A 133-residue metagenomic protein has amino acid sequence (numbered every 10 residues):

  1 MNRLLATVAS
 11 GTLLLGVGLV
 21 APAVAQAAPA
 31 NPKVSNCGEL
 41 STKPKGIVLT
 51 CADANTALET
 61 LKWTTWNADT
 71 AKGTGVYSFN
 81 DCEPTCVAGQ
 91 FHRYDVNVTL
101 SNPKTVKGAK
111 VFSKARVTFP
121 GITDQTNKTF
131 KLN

Functional and structural regions predicted by a protein language model:
M1-A9: Bacterial N-terminal signal peptides that target proteins for export
T7-V8, P22-A23, V117: Classical cleavable N-terminal Sec signal peptides
S10-G18: Bacterial N-terminal signal peptides
G18-K33: C-terminal region of N-terminal signal peptides and the immediate post-cleavage residues of exported proteins
Q26-A27, L49-N55, A88-F91: Short, solvent-exposed secondary-structure boundary motifs
V34-D69: Short, surface-exposed binding/anchoring microloops in extracellular/periplasmic proteins
K72-N133: Extracytosolic low-complexity repeat regions of secreted or lipid-anchored proteins
